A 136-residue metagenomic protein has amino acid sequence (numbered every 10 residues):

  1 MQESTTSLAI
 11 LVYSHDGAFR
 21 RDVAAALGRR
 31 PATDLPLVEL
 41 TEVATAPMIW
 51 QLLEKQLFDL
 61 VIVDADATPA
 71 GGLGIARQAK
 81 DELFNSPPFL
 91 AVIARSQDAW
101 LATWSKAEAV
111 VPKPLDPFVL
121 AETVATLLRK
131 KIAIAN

Functional and structural regions predicted by a protein language model:
S7-G28, V61: Conserved acidic segment of CheY-like receiver
D22, L115-V124: C-terminal output helix
E42-L60: Acidic, metal-coordinating helix/loop segments flanking the phosphotransfer/catalytic sites of two-component signaling
D59, L83-P88: His-Asp phosphorelay/catalytic-motif detector in bacterial-type signaling
D59-K80: Conserved phosphotransfer microenvironments
V61, V110-V111: Two-component signal transduction core modules
A94-V110: Alpha4 helix (beta4-alpha4-beta5 surface) of REC/receiver domains from two-component response regulators
A125-N136: The C-terminal output helix
